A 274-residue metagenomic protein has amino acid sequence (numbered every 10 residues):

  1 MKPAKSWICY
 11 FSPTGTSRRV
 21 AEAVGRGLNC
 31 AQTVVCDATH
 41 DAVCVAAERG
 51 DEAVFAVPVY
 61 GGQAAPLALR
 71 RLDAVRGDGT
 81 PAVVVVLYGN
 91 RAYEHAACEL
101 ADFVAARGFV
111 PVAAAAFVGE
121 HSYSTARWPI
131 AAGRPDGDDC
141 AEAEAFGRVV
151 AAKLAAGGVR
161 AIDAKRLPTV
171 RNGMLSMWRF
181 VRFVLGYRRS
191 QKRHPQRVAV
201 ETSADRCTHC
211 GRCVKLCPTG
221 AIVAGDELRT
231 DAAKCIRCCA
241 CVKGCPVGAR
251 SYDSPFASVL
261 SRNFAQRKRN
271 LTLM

Functional and structural regions predicted by a protein language model:
M1-I8, S12-V20, G25-T39, V43-S190 (+1 more regions): FMN-binding flavodoxin-like domain, especially the glycine-rich phosphate-binding loop
P58, V198, L228, I236 (+1 more regions): Generic detector of bulky aromatic hydrophobic side chains
V84-V86, R189, R197-A199, G225-D226: A short, structure-level motif marking secondary-structure boundaries and short turns
M174-T219: Acidic, Ser/Thr-rich low-complexity intrinsically disordered segments
T202-S203, T208-I236, A240-A257: Iron-sulfur cluster-binding cysteine motifs and their immediate structural context in ferredoxin-like electron-transfer
